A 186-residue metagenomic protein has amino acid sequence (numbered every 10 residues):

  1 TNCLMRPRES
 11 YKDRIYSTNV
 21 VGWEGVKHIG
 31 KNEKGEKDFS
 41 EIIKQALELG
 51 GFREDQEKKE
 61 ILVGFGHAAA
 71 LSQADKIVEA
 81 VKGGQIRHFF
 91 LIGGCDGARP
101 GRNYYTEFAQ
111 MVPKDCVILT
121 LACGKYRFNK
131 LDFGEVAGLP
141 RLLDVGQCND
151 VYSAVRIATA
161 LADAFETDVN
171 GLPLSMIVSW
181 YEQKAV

Functional and structural regions predicted by a protein language model:
T1-V186: Anaerobic metallocofactor- and corrinoid-dependent redox/one-carbon enzyme cores, especially those from methanogenesis
